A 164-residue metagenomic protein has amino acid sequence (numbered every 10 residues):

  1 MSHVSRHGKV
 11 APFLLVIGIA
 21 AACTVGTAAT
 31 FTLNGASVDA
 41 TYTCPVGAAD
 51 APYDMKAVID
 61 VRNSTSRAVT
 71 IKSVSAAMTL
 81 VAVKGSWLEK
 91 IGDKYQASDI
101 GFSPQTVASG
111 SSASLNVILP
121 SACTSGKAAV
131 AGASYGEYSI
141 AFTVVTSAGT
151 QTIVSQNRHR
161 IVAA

Functional and structural regions predicted by a protein language model:
M1-T24: Sec-dependent bacterial lipoprotein signal peptides
A22-S37: Bacterial Sec signal peptide processing site at the extreme N-terminus
D50-V58, S134-S139: Short, solvent-exposed loop/turn segments enriched in Ser/Thr/Gly
I59-T65: Asparagine-centered strand-capping/turn motif at beta-strand->loop junctions
S66-S75: Short, hydrophobic/aromatic beta-strand segments
M78-K94: Short aromatic-acidic-glycine turn motif
K94-E137: Short, solvent-exposed, Trp/other aromatic-anchored flexible loops in extracytoplasmic proteins
T124-A164: Surface-exposed edge beta-strand/loop patches
